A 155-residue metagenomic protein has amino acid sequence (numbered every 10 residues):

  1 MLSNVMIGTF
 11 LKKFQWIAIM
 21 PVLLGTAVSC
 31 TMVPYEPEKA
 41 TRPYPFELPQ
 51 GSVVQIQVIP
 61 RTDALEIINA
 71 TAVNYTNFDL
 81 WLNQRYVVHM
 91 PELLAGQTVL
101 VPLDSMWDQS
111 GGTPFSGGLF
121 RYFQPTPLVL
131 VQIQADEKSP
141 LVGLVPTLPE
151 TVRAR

Functional and structural regions predicted by a protein language model:
M1-T31: Sec-dependent bacterial lipoprotein signal peptides
L24-E47: Bacterial Sec signal peptide processing site at the extreme N-terminus
P37-E38, D108-R155: Terminal connector regions
P43-S52, I59-P60, T113-P125: Cysteine-centric segments in proteins
L48-P91: Short, surface-exposed binding/anchoring microloops in extracellular/periplasmic proteins
A70-V73, L94-A95, D136-S139: A short, structured loop/turn motif at beta-sheet edges
W81-L82, L93-G96, V145-R153: A short, sequence-level motif marking secondary-structure junctions
Q84-L119: Intrinsically disordered, low-complexity Pro/Gly/Ser/Thr-rich segments with frequent PxxP/GP/PP motifs and embedded
